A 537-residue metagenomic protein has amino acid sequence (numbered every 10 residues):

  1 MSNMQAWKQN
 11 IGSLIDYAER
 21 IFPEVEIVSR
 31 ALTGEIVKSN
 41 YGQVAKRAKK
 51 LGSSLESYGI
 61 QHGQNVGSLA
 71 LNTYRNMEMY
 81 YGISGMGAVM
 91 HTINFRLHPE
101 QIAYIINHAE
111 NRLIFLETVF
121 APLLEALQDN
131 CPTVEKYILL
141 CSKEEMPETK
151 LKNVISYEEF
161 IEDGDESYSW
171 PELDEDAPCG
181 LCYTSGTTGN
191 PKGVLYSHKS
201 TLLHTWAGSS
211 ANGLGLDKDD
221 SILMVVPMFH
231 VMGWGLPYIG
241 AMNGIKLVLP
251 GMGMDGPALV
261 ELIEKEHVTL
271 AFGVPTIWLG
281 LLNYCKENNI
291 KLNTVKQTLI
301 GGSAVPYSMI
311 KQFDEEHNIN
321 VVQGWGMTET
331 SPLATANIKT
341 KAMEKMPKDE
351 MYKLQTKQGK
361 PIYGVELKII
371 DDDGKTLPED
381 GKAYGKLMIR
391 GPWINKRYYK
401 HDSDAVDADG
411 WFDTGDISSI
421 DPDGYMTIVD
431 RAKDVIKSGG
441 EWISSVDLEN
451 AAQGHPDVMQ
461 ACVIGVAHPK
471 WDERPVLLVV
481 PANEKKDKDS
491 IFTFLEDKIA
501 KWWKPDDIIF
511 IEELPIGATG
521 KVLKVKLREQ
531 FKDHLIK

Functional and structural regions predicted by a protein language model:
M1-Q9, E125, E145-P178: Flexible, low-complexity linker/hinge segments
L14-D16, Y58, G85-E159, N483-E484 (+1 more regions): Structural core segment of the AMP-binding/adenylate-forming
I27-T73, M77-Y81, H98-A103, S156-E159: Conserved AMP-binding/adenylate-forming core of the ANL superfamily
L55-I60, G164-A177, L181-L223, G235 (+1 more regions): Conserved adenylate-forming
L97, A103, I114-L116, A271 (+6 more regions): AMP-binding/adenylate-forming catalytic core of the ANL superfamily
L202-S221, F229-T269, Y284: Conserved AMP-binding/adenylation subdomain of ANL enzymes
M242, V268-G273, L282-K353, E366 (+1 more regions): Gly/Ser/Thr-rich phosphate-binding loop
P361-M388, P422-D423, E484-K488, L523: Conserved beta-loop-beta connector loops within the AMP-binding
